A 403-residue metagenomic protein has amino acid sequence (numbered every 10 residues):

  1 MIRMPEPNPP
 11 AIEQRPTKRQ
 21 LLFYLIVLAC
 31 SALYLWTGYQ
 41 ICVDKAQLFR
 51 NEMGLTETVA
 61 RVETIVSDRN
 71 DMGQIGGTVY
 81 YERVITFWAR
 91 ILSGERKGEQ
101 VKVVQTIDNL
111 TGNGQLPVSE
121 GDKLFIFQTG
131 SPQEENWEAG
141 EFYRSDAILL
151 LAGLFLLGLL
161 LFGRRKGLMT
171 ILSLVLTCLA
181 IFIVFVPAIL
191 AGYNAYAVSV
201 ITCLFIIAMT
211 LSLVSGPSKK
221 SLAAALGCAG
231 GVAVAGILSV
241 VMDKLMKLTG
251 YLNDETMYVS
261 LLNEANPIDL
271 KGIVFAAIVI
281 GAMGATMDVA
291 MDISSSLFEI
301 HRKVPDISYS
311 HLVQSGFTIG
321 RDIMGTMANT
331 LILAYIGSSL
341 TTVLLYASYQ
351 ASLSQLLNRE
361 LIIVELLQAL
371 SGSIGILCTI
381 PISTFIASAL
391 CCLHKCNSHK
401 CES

Functional and structural regions predicted by a protein language model:
M1-N51, L55: Hydrophobic secretory-pathway targeting helix
C42-K45, V241-N253, L345-A351: Membrane-helix interface motif
E52-R83: Structural detector for short beta-strands of small beta-barrel domains
N109-D146: Extended, hydrophilic extramembrane loops/domains of integral membrane proteins
G153-L157, R165-S260, K271-G281: Transmembrane alpha-helical segments that form the functional core of multipass membrane systems
T177, G230-A235, F275, V279 (+5 more regions): Hydrophobic alpha-helical transmembrane segments of multipass membrane transporters and ion channels, focusing on
M283-V343, Q350: Helical hairpin unit composed of two closely spaced alpha helices linked by a short loop
D322-G325, A334-S403: Hydrophobic alpha-helical transmembrane segments of membrane transport and translocation systems, primarily multi-pass
